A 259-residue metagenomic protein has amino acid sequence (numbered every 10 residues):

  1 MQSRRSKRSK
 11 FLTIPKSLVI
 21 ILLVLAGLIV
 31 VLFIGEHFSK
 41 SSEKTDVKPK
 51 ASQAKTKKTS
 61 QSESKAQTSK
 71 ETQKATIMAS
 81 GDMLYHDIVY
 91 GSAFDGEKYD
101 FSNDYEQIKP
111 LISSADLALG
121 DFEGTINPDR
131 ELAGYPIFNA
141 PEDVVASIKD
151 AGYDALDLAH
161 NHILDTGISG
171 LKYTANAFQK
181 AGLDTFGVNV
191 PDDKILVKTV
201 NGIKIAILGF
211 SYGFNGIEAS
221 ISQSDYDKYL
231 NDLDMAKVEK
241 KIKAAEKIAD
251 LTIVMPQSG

Functional and structural regions predicted by a protein language model:
M1-L12: N-terminal, positively charged topogenic segments adjacent to a membrane insertion site
Q2, K16-T45, K50, K55-G259: Acidic, metal/ion-coordinating pockets
